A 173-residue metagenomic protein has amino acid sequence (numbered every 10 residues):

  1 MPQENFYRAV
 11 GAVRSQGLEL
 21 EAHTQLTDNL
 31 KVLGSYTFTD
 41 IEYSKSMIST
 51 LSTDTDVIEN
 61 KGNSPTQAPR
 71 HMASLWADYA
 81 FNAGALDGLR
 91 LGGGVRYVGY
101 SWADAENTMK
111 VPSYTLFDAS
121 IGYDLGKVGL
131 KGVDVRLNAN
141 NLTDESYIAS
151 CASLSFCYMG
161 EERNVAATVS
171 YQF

Functional and structural regions predicted by a protein language model:
E4-N5, L154: Short beta-alpha connecting loops at secondary-structure transitions that line or flank enzyme active sites
N5-R8, Y147: Feature marks flexible
R8-A103: Gram-negative outer-membrane beta-barrel transporters
N63-F173: Conserved C-terminal beta-signal and adjacent last beta-strands/turns of outer-membrane beta-barrel proteins
